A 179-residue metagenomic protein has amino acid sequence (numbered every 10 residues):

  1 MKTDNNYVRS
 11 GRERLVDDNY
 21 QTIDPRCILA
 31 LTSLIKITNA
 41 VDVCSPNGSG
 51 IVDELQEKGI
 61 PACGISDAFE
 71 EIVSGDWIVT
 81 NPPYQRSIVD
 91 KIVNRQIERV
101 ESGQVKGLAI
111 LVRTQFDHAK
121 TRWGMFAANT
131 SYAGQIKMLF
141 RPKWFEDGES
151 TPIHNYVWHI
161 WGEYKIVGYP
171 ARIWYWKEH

Functional and structural regions predicted by a protein language model:
M1-H179: Class I S-adenosyl-L-methionine-dependent methyltransferase catalytic core
